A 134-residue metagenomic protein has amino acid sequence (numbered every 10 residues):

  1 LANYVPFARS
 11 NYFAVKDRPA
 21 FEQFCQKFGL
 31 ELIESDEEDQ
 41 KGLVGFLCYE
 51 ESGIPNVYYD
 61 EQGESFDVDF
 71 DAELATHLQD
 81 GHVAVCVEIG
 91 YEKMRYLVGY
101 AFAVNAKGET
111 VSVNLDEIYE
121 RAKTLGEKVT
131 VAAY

Functional and structural regions predicted by a protein language model:
L1-F28, A133-Y134: Short, extreme N-terminal segment that most often corresponds to the first beta-strand
P19-G45, Y49: Short, flexible N-terminal segments of the mature chain
E38-Y134: Charged interaction segments
